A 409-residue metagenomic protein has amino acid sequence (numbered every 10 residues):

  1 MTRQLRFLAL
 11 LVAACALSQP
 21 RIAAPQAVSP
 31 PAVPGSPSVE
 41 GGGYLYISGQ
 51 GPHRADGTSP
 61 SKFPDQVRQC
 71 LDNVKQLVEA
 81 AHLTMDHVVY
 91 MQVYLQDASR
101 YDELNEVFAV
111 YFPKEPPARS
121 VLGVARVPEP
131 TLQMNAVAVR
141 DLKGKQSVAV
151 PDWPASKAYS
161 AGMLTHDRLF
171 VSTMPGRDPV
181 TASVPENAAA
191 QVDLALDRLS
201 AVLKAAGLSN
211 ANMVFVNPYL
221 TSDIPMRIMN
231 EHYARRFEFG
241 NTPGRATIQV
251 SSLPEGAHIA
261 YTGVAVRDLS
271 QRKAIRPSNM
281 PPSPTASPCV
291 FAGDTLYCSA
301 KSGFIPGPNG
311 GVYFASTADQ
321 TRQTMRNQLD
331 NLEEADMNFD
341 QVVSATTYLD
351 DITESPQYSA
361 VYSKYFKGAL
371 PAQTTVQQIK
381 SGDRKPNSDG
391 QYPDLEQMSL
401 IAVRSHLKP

Functional and structural regions predicted by a protein language model:
M1-A9: Bacterial N-terminal signal peptides that target proteins for export
L8-Q19: Bacterial N-terminal signal peptides
Q19-D72, Q76-D197, A201-F215, L220-R326 (+2 more regions): N-terminal presequence-like segments and the immediate start of the first folded domain
